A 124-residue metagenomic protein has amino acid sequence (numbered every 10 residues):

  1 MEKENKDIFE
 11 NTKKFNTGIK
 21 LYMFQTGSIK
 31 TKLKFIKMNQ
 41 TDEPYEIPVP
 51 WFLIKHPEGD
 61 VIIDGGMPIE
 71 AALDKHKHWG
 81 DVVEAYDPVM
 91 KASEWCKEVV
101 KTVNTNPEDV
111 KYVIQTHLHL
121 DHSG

Functional and structural regions predicted by a protein language model:
M1-E98, D109-Y112: Metallo-beta-lactamase
V100-T105: Well-ordered alpha/beta subsegment
V110-D121: Metallo-beta-lactamase
G124: Metal-dependent catalytic neighborhoods of phosphoester/phosphodiester hydrolases
